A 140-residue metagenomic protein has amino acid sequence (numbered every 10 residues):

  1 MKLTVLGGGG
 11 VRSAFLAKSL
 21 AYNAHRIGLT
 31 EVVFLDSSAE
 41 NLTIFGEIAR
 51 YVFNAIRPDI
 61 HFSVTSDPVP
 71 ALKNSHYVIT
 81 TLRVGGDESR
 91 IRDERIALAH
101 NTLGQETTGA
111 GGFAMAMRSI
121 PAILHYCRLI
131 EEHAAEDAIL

Functional and structural regions predicted by a protein language model:
K2, T30-E31, H61, I139: Residues at the starts of beta-strands that form the adenosine-phosphate
L3-V32: N-terminal Rossmann-like dinucleotide-binding module
G9-S13, E40-F45, M115-A122: Phosphate/oxyanion-binding active-site loops and adjacent basic polyanion-contact surfaces
F15-Y22, G46-F53, L124-C127: Short, well-ordered amphipathic alpha-helices
H25-V52: NAD(P)-binding Rossmann-fold cofactor-contacting core
H61-N74: Short acidic low-complexity segments
K73, I79-T80: Redox-cofactor binding/interface segments in oxidoreductases and associated redox assembly factors
V84-L140: Rossmann-fold NAD(P)-binding glycine/threonine-rich loop
